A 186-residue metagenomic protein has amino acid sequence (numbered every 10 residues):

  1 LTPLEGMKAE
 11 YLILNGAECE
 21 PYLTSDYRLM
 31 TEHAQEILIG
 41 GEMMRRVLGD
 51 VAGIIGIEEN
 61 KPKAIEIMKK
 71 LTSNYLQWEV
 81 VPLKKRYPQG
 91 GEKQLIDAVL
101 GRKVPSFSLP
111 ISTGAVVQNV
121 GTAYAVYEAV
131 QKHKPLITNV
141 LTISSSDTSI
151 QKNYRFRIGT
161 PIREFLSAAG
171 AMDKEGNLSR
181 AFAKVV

Functional and structural regions predicted by a protein language model:
L1-L14: Hydrophobic alpha-helical hairpins/lids featuring a short glycine-rich hinge
T2-L4, D50-I162, A168-L178: Hydrophobic alpha-helical positions that pack around
L12-D26, D147: Gly-rich Lys/Arg/Thr-decorated short loops/hinges at beta-loop-alpha junctions or inter-strand turns that position
N15, M44-V47, L71: Mid-sequence acidic-hydrophobic segments that form the walls of catalytic/ligand-binding cavities or oligomerization
S25-E36, R157: Short alpha-helix boundary/capping segments
D26-T31, V47-D50, G56: Metallocofactor- and cofactor-centric catalytic cores in central/energy metabolism, strongly enriched
T31-V47: Histidine-anchored nucleotide/phosphate-binding helix
A181-V185: Beta-strand/loop-dominated core regions that host nucleotide or nucleotide-derived cofactor-binding catalytic loops
